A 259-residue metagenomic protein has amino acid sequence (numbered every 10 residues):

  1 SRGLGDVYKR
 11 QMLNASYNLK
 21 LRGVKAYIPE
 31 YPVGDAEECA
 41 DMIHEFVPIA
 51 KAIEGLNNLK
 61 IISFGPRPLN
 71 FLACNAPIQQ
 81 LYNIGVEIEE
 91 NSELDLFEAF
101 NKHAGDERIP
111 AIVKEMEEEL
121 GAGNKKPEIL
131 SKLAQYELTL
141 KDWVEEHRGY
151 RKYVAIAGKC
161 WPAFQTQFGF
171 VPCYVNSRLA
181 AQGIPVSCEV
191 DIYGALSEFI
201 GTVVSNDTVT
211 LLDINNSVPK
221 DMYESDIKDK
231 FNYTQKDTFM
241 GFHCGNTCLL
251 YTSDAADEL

Functional and structural regions predicted by a protein language model:
S1-R2, D6-R10, V33-E37, F64-C74 (+2 more regions): Gly/Ser/Thr-rich loops at beta-strand to alpha-helix junctions that form or flank small-molecule/cofactor-binding
G3-Q11, Y251-L259: Conserved small/polar residues in nucleotide/adenosyl-binding loops
V7, I112-K141, E145-E146, Y150: Active-site loops and adjacent core secondary-structure elements that bind or stabilize anionic groups
K9-E45, L212-Y223: Short, glycine-/small-residue-rich phosphate/pyrophosphate-handling segment
I49-N75, D226-C244: Conserved anion/nucleotide-ligand pocket segment
A76-N83, V171-N176: Short, solvent-exposed amphipathic alpha-helical segments in soluble enzyme and RNA/protein-processing domains
N91-E98: Terminal amphipathic helices with adjacent charged low-complexity linkers/tails
A134-S253: Anaerobic metallocofactor- and corrinoid-dependent redox/one-carbon enzyme cores, especially those from methanogenesis
